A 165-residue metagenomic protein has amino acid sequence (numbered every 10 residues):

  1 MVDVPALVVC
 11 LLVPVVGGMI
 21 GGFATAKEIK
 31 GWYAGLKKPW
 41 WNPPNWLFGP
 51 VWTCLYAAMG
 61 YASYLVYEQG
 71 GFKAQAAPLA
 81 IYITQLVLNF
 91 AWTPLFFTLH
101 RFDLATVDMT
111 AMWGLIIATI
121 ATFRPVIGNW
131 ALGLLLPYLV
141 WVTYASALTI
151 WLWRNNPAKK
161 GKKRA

Functional and structural regions predicted by a protein language model:
M1-A24: N-terminal signal-anchor transmembrane alpha helix
M1-V8, Y61-A77, A121-A131: Helix-coil boundary and interhelical linker segments in multi-pass alpha-helical membrane proteins
A24-P44, L152-A165: Cytosolic, membrane-interface loops and tails of multi-pass inner-membrane proteins
P43-A57, H100-M112: Membrane-interface loop-to-helix entry segments
A57-F97: Helix-adjacent hinge/juxtasegments
L79-W92, T106-T119, L135-V142: Hydrophobic alpha-helical segments of small multi-pass membrane proteins
F96-R101, I117-G133: Membrane-helix boundary connector in multi-pass membrane proteins
P125-A165: Terminal transmembrane helical module of multi-pass membrane proteins
